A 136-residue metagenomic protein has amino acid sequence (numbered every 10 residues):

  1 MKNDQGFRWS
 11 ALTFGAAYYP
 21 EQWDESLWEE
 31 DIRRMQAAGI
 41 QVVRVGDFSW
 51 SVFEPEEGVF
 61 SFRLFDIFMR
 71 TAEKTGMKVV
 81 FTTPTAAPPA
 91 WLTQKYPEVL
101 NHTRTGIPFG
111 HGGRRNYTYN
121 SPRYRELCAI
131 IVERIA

Functional and structural regions predicted by a protein language model:
M1, L12-F14, P97, T105 (+1 more regions): Generic structural motif recognizing short loop/turn segments at the entrances and edges of beta-strands
K2, A38, R123-I135: Active-site and adjacent substrate-binding regions of carbohydrate-active enzymes
K2-L27, R33-V42: An acidic-aromatic substrate-binding cleft motif
D4-Y19, M69-M77, T82, G113: Charged, low-complexity, helix/coiled-coil-prone segments
T13-E25, G46-F65, G110-I130: The substrate-binding groove and active-site-proximal loops of carbohydrate-active enzymes, especially glycoside
E29-P108, A136: Aromatic-lined substrate-binding rim segments of carbohydrate-active enzymes
